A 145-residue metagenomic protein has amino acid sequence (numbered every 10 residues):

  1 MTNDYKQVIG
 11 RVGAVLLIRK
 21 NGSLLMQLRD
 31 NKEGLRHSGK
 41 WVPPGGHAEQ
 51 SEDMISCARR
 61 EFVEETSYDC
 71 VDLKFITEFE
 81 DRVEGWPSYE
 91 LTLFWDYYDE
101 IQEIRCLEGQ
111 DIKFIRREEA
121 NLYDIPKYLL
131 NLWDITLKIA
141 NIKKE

Functional and structural regions predicted by a protein language model:
M1-L25, P44: Conserved N-terminal beta-strand and adjoining loop/helix that marks the start of the Nudix/MutT-like hydrolase domain
Q7-V8, L16, K32-G34, V83 (+1 more regions): Short secondary-structure boundary/capping segments
G22, F79-E103, K113, R117-E119 (+2 more regions): Active-site-adjacent beta-strand/loop module that shapes the phosphate/pyrophosphate-binding cleft
S23-E64: Conserved Nudix-box catalytic region and its N-terminal flanking loop in Nudix hydrolases and closely related
A48, A120-N121: A generic structural signal for short hydrophobic patches within well-formed alpha-helices
D69-E78: A short coil-to-beta-strand element that immediately follows conserved catalytic motifs
Q102-E108, Y123-K127: Short, charged, solvent-exposed linker or helix-capping segments at domain edges/interfaces that act as flexible hinges
